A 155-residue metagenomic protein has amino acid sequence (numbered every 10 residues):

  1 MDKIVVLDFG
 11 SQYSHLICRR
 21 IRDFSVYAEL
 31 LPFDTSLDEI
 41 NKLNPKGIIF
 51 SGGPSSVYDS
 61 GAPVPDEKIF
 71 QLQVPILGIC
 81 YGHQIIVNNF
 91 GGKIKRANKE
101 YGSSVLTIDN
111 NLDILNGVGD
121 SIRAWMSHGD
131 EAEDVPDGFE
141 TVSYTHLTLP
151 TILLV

Functional and structural regions predicted by a protein language model:
M1-K3: Extreme N-terminal starter segment of soluble prokaryotic enzymes
V5-F24: Short, charged N-terminal beta->alpha structural module
L7-F9, F33, Y81: Cofactor-binding loop segments of dinucleotide-utilizing enzymes, especially the Rossmann-like FAD- and NAD(P)+-binding
R19-S25, K42-G117, S121-R123, G129 (+1 more regions): Cysteine-nucleophile active-site neighborhood
S25-E39: A short, well-structured beta->alpha microelement
E140-Y144: Internal gly/pro-rich beta-alpha loop/helix module that stabilizes soluble enzyme cofactors or their anionic handles
T145-T151: Conserved small/polar residues in nucleotide/adenosyl-binding loops
